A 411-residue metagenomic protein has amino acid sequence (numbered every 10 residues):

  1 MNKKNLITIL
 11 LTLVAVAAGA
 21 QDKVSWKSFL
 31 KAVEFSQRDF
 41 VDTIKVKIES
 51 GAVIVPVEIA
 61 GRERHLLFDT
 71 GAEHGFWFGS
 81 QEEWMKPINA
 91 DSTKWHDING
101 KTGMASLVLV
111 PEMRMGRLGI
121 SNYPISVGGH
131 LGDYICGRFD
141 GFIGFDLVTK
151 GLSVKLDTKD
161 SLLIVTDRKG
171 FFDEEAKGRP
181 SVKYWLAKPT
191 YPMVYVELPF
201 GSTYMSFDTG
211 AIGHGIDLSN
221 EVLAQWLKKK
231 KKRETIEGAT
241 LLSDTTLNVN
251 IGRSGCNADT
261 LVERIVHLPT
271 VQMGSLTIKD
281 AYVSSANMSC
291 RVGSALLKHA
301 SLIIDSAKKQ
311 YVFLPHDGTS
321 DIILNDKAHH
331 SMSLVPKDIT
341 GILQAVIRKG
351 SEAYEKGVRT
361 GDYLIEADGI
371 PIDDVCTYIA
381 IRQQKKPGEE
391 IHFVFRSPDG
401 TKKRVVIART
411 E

Functional and structural regions predicted by a protein language model:
M1-V24: Bacterial Sec-dependent N-terminal signal peptides
Q21-E411: Pepsin/retropepsin-fold aspartyl endopeptidases
